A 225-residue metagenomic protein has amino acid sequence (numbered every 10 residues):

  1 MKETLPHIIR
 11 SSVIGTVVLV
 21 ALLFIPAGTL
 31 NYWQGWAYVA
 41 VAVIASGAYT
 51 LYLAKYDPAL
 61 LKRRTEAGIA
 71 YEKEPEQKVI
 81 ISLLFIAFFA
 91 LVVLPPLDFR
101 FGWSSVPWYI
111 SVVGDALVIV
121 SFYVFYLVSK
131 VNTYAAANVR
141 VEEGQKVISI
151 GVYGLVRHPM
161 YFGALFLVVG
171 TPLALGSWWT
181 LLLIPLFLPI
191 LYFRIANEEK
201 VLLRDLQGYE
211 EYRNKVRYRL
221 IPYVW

Functional and structural regions predicted by a protein language model:
M1-I150, F162-W225: Membrane-anchoring alpha-helices and their flanking helix-loop junctions
G154-F162: Histidine-centered phosphotransfer motif of kinases
